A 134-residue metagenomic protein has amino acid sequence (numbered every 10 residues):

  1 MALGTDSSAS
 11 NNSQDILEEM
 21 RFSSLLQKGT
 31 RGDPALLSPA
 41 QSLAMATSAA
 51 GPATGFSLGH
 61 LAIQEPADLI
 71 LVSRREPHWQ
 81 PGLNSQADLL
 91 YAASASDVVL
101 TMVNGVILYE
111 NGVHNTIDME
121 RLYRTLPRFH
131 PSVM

Functional and structural regions predicted by a protein language model:
M1-H78: Active-site-adjacent C-terminal substructures of enzyme catalytic domains
L43-M134: Active-site microenvironment of metallo-dependent hydrolases
